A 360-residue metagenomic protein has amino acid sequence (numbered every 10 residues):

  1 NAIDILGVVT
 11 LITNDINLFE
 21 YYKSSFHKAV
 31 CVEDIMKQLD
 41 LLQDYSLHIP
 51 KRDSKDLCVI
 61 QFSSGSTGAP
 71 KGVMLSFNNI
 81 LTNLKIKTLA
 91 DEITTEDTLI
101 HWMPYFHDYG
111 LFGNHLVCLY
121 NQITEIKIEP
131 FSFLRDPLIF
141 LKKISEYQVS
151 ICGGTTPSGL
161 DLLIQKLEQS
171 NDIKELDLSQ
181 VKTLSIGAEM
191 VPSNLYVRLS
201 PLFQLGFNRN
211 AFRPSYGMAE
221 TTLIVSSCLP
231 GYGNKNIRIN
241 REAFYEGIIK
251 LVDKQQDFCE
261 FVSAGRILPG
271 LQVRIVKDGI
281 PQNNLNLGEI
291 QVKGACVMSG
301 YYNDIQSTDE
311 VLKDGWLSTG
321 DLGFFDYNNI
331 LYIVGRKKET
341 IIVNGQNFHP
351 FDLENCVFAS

Functional and structural regions predicted by a protein language model:
N1-T10, G72-M74, T124-S132: Short beta-strand->loop structural element characteristic of the AMP-binding/adenylate-forming
A2, G7-S54, Q61, A69 (+1 more regions): ANL superfamily adenylate-forming
D44-F62, A69, N79, N83 (+1 more regions): Conserved pre-ATP/AMP-binding loop-to-beta segment of ANL
L81-T98, D108-G153, Q165-K166, S170-N171: Conserved AMP-binding/adenylation subdomain of ANL enzymes
H101-W102, I128, I186-G187, V276 (+4 more regions): Thr-Gly-centered strand-to-loop micro-motif
V149-G154, K166-D257, Q272, G279: Gly/Ser/Thr-rich phosphate-binding loop
C152, G294, S299-G300, E310 (+1 more regions): AMP-binding/adenylate-forming catalytic core of the ANL superfamily
F244-L251, C259-Q272, I280-E310, F348: Conserved ATP/PPi-binding loop(s) of AMP-dependent carboxylate-activating enzymes
